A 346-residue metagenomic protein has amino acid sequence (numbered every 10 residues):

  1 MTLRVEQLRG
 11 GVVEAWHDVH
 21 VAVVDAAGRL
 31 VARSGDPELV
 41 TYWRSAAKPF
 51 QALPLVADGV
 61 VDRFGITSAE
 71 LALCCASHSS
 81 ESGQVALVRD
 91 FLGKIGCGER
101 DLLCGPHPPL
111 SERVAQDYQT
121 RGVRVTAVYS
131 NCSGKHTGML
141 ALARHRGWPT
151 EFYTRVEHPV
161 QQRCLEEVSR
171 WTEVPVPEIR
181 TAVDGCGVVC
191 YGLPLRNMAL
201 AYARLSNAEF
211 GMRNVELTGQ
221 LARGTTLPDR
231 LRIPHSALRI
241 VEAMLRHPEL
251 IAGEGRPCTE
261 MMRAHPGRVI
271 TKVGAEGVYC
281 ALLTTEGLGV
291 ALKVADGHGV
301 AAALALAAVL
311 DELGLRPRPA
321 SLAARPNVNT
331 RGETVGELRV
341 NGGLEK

Functional and structural regions predicted by a protein language model:
M1, T67-E178, C186, H235: Active-site-adjacent helix/loop patches that line small-molecule binding or acyl-intermediate pockets
M1-E38: Beta-lactamase-like hydrolase cores
G10-V13, Y129-S130, R268-V273: Short Gly/Pro-enriched turn/cap motifs at secondary-structure boundaries
W16-V21, T137, L165, E276-Y279: Short glycine-rich loop/turn motifs
R44-V61: Active-site SXXK
V56-F64, G96-R100, R146-F152, H158-L165 (+5 more regions): Bacterial peptidoglycan biogenesis and beta-lactam-recognition machinery
A203-N207, H235-K346: Structured C-terminal helix/loop/strand segments within mature extracytoplasmic catalytic/sensor domains
N207-L238, K346: Short, basic, low-complexity termini and linkers enriched in Ser/Thr/Gly/Pro that act as targeting/leader peptides
